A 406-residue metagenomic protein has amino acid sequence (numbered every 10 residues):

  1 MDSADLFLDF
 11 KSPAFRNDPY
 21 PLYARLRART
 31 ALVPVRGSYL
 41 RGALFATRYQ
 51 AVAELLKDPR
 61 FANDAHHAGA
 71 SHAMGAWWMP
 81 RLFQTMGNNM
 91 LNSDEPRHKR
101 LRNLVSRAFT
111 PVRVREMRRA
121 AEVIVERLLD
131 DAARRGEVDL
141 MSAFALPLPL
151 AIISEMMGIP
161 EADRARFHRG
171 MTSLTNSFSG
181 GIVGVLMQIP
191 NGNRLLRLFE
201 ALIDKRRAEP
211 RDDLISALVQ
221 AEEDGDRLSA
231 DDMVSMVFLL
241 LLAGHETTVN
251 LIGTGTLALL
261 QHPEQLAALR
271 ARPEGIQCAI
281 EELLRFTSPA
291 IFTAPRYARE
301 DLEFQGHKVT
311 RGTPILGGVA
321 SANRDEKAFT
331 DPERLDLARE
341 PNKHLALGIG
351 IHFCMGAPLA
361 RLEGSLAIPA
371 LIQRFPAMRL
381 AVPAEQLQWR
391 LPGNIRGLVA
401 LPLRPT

Functional and structural regions predicted by a protein language model:
M1-T406: Cytochrome P450
